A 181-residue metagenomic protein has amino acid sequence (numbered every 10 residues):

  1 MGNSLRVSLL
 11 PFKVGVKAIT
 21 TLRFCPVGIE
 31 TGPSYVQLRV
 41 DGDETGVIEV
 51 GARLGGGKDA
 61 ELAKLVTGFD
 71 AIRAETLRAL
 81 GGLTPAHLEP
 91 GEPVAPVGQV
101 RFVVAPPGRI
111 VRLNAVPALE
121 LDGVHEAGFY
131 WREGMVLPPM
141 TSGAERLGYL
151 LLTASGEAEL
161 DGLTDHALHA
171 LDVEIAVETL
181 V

Functional and structural regions predicted by a protein language model:
M1-S8, D59-L62: Glycine-rich phosphate-binding loop of ATP-grasp-fold ATP-dependent ligases
G2, G98, E145-Y149: Short, solvent-exposed beta-strand edge segments and adjacent coil->beta transition regions
V7-G15: N-terminal low-complexity segments that are often proline-rich with Ser/Thr-Pro
G15-V36, G51-V111: Active-site "cap" helix and flanking loop/linker of ATP-utilizing ligase/carboxylase catalytic domains
L38-V40: Conserved hydrophobic "DFG−1" position in protein kinase catalytic cores
D43-G46: Conserved protein kinase catalytic/activation segment
F102-E133: Glycine-rich active-site loop/lid that clamps phosphate-bearing ligands
W131-V181: Generic C-terminus detector
